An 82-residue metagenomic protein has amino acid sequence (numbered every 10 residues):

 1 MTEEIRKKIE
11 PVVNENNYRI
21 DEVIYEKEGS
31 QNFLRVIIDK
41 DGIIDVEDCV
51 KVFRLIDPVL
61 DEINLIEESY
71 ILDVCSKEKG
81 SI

Functional and structural regions predicted by a protein language model:
M1-I82: Short Lys/Arg-rich amphipathic alpha-helical segments
